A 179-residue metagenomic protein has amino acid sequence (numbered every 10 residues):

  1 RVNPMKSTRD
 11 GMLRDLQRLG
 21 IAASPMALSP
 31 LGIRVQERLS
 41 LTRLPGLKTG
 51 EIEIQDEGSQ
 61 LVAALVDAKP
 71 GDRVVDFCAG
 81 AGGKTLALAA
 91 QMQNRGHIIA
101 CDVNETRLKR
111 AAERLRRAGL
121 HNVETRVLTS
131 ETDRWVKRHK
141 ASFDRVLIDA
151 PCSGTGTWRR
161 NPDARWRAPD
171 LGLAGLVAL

Functional and structural regions predicted by a protein language model:
R1-L179: S-adenosylmethionine
